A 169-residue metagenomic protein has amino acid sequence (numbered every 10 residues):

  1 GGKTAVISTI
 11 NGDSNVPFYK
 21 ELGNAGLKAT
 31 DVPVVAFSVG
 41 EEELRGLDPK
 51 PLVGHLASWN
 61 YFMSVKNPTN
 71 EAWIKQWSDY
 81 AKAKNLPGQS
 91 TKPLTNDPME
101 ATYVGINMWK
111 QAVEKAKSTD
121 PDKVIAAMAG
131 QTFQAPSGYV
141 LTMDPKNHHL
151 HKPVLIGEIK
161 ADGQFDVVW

Functional and structural regions predicted by a protein language model:
G1-W169: Extracytosolic ligand-binding ectodomains
